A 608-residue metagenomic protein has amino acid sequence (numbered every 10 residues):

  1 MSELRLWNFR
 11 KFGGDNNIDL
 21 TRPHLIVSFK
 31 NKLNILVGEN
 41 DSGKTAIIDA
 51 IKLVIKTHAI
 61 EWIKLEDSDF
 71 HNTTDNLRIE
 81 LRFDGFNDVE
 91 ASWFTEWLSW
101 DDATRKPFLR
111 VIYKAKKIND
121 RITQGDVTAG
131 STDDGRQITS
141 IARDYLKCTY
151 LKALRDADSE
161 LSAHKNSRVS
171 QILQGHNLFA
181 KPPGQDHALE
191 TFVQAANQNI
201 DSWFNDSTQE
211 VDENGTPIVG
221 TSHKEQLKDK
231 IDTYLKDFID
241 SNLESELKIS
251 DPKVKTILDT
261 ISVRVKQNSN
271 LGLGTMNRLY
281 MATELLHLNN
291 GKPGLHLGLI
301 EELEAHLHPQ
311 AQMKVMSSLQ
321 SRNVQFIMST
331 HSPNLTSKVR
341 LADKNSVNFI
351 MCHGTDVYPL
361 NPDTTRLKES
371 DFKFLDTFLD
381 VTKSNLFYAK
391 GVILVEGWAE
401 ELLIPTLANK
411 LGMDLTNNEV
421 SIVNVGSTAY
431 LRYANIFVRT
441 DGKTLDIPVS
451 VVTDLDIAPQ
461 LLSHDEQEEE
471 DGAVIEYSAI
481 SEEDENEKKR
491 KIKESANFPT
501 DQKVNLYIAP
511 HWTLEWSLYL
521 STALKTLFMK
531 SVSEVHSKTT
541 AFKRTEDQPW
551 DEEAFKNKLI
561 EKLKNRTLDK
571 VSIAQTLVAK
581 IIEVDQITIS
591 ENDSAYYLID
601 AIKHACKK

Functional and structural regions predicted by a protein language model:
M1-K56, W62, T256-S384, V392 (+3 more regions): Switch/communication elements of ASCE P-loop NTPase nucleotide-binding domains
K11, D84-V89, K117-R121, R155-D158 (+7 more regions): Conserved nucleotide-binding/hydrolysis micro-motifs of P-loop NTPases
S28-F29, E39, F70-D75, A103-K106 (+7 more regions): Conserved catalytic network of the ASCE P-loop NTPase/AAA+ motor domain
K44, T336, A342, F349-K608: Acidic, divalent-metal-binding catalytic cores of TOPRIM and closely related two-metal-ion phosphodiester/pyrophosphate
I48-T104: Conserved P-loop NTP-binding catalytic core
T74-I79, P107-V111, D144-C148, L295 (+5 more regions): Short glycine-/polar-rich loops that comprise or flank the Walker A/P-loop and associated switch/sensor motifs
R78-E80, N87-T191: Electropositive, glycine-dotted interaction segments that contact anionic polymers or phosphate-rich ligands
E160-H164, I172-L279, T283-H296: Extended helical coiled-coil dimerization/tether regions that scaffold and oligomerize large DNA-maintenance assemblies
